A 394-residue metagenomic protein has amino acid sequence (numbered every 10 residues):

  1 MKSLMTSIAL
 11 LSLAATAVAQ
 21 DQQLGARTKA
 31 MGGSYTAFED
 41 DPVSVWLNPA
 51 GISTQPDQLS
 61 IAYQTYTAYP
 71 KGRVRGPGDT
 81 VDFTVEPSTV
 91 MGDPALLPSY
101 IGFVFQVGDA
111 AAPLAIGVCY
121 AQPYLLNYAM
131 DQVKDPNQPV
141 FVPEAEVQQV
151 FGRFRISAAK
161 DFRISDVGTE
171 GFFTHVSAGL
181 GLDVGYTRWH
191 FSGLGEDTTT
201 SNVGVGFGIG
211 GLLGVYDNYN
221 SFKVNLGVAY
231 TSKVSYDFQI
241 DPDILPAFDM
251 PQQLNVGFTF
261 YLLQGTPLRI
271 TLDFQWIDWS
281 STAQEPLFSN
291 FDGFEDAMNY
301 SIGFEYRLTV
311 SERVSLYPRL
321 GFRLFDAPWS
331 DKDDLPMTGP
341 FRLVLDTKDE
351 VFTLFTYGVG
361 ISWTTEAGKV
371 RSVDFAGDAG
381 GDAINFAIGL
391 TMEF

Functional and structural regions predicted by a protein language model:
M1-L24, D166, E170: Cleavable N-terminal export/targeting peptides
K2, T80-P87, T199, G204: Short intrinsically disordered, low-complexity coil segments enriched in acidic
S7-I8, F38, S311: A broad, structure-centric signal for solvent-exposed, well-ordered loop/edge residues that line or flank functional
T16-Q122, D346-E350, F355: N-terminal, post-signal peptide beta-strand-biased segments of exported outer-membrane/organellar beta-barrel and other
Q20-K29, P98-F394: Outer-membrane beta-barrel porins/channels
